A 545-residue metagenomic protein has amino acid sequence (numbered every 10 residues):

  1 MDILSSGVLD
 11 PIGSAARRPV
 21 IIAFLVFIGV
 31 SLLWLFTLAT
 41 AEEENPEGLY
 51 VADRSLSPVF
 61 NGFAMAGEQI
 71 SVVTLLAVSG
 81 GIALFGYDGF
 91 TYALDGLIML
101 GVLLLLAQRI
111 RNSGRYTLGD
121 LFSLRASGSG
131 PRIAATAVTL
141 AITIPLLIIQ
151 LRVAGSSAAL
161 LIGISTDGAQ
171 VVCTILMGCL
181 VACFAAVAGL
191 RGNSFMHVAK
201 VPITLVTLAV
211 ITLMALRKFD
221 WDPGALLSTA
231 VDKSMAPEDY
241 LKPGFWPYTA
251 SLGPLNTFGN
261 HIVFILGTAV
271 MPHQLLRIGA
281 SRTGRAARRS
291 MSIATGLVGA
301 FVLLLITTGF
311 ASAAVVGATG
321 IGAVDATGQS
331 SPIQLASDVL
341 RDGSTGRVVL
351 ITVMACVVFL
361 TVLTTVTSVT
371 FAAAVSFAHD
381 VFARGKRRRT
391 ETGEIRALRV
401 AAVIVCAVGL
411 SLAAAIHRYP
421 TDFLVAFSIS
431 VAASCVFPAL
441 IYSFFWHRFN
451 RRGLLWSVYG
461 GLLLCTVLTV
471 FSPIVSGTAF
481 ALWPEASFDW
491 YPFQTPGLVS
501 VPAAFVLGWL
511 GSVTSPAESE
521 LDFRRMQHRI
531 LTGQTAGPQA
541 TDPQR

Functional and structural regions predicted by a protein language model:
D2-R545: Membrane-embedded helix-loop-helix hairpins and adjacent transmembrane boundary segments in multi-pass transporters
